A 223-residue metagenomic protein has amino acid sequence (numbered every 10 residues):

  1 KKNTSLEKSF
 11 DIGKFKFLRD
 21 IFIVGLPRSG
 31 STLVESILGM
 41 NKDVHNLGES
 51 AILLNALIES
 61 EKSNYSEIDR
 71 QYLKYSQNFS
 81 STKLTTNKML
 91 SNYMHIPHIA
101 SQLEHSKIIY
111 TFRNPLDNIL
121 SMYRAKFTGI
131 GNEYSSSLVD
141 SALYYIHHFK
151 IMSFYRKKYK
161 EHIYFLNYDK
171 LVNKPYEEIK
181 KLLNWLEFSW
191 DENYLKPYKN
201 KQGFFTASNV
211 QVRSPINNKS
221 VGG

Functional and structural regions predicted by a protein language model:
K1-D20, E67-S80, Q102, M122-F165 (+1 more regions): PAPS-dependent sulfotransferases, especially Golgi type II membrane carbohydrate sulfotransferases
S5-L103, K107, T111-F112: Phosphate-binding active sites in nucleotide-utilizing proteins
V24, R28, L138, D169: Short, charged/polar micro-motifs that form catalytic or ligand-binding hotspots
A51-I52, N114-N118, L171-V172: Conserved nucleotide-binding/hydrolysis micro-motifs of P-loop NTPases
L57, I119-Y123: Short, flexible helix/strand-to-coil boundary loops that buttress conserved ligand/catalytic motifs in alpha/beta
T85, Y164-N167: Conserved Rossmann-like nucleotide-binding pocket used by diverse enzymes that bind dinucleotide cofactors
L90-N92, K170-K174: Acidic, metal-coordinating catalytic cores used for nucleic-acid/nucleotide bond scission and strand-transfer chemistry
Y93-M94, D117-N118, F149: Conserved coil-to-alpha-helix start sites within the AMP-binding
